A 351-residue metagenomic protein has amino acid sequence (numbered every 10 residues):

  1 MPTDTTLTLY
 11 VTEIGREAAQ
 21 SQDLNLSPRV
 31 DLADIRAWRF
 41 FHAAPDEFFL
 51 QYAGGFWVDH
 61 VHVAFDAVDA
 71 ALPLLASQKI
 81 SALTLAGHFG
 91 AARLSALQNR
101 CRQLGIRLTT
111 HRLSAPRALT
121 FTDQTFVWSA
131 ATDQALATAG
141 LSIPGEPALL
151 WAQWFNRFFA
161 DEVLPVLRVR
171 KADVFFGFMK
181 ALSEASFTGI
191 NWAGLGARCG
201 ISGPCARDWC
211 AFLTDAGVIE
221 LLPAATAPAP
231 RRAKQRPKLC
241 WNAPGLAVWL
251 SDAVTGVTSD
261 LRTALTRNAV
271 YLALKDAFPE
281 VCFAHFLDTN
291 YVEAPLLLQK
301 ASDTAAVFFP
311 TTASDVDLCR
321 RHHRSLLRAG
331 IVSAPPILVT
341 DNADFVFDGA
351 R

Functional and structural regions predicted by a protein language model:
P28-G55: Short glycine-rich substrate-engagement loop in P-loop NTPases that contacts/grips substrate
Y52-A67, A71: Conserved P-loop NTPase "ATPase switch" module shared by AAA+ and STAND
W57-D59, S81-F89, R112: Structural recognition of the conserved hydrophobic beta-strand(s) that form the central parallel beta-sheet of P-loop
V68-L83, Q98-R102: Conserved catalytic/switch belt of AAA+ P-loop NTPases
G87-H88, L94-E184, T188-G189: Interdomain motor-coupling "hinge/lid" segment immediately C-terminal to the ATP-binding subdomain of NTP-driven enzymes
G145-A301: Accessory nucleic acid-recognition modules appended to NTPase machines
P295, Q299-D315: Active-site ExK catalytic segment of metal-dependent nucleases
T311-A350: Catalytic cores of nucleic-acid endonucleases
